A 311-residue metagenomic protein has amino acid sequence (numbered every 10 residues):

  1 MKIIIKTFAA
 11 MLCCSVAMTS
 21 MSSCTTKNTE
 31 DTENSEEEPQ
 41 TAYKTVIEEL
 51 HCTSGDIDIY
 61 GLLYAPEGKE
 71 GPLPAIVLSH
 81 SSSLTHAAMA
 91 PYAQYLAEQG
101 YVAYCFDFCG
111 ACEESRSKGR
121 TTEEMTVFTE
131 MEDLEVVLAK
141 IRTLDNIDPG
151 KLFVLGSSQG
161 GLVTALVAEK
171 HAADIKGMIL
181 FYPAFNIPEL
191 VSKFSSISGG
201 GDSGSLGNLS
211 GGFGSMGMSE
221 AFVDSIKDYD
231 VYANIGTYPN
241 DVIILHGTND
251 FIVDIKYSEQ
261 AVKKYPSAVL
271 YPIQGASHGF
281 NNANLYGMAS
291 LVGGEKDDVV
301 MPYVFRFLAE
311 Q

Functional and structural regions predicted by a protein language model:
E36-G68: N-terminal cap/lid segment of alpha/beta-hydrolase-fold proteins
L73, H80-L84, T248: Active-site glycine-rich loops that stabilize anionic/oxyanionic intermediates across multiple enzyme folds
S82-Q94, F108, K256: The serine-hydrolase catalytic nucleophile loop
A88, E123-D145: Alpha/beta-hydrolase active-site loop
Y95-K118: Conserved alpha/beta-hydrolase
L166, K170-M218: Hydrolase active-site cap/lid region
Y238, I244-H246, D250: Short beta-strand/loop motif that positions the catalytic acidic residue of the alpha/beta-hydrolase fold
F280, N284-Q311: Catalytic active-site module of serine/aspartate enzymes centered on a nucleophile-bearing elbow/loop
